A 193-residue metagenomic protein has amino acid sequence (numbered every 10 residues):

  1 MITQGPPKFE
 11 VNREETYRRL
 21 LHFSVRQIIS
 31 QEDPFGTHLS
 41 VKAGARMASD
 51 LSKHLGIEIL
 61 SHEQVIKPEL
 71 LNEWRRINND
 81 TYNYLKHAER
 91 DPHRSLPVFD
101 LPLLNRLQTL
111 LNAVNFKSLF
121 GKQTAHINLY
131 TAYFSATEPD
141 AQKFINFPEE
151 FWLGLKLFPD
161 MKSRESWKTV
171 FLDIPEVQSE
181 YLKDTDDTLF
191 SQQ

Functional and structural regions predicted by a protein language model:
M1-E10, T37-G44, Q64-L71: Phosphate-binding glycine-rich loops and adjacent basic patches that engage nucleotide phosphates, nucleic-acid
M1-E32: Charged alpha-helical initiation segments
N12-R19, E32-A43, E73-D80: Short, well-structured alpha-helical interface segments that form or flank functional binding sites
Q27, M47, L85: Short alpha-helical functional segments enriched in proximate histidine and acidic residues
E32-L60: Short, contiguous, well-structured surface segments enriched in hydrophobic/aromatic residues
E63-L172: Long, charged low-complexity segments
S166-Q193: C-terminal non-catalytic accessory extensions
